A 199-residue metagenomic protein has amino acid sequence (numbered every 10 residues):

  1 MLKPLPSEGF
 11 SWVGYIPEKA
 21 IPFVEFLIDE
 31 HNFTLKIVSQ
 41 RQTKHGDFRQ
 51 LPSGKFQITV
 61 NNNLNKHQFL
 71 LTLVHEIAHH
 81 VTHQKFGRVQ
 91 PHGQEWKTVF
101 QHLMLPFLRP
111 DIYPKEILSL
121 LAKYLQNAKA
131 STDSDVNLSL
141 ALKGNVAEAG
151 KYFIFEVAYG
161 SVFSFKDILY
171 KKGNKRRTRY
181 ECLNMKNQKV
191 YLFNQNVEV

Functional and structural regions predicted by a protein language model:
K3-L51, Q57-I58, N63, G87-V199: Metalloprotease/metallohydrolase-associated module, dominated by Zn2+-dependent proteases
N65-F69: Conserved short loop/helix modules at catalytic or binding sites in compact beta-alpha or helix-hairpin-helix contexts
L70-L71, G93: Conserved strand-to-helix beginnings and helix N-cap segments that scaffold or border functional pockets
L71-Q84: Active-site recognition of the HExxH zinc-binding catalytic motif
